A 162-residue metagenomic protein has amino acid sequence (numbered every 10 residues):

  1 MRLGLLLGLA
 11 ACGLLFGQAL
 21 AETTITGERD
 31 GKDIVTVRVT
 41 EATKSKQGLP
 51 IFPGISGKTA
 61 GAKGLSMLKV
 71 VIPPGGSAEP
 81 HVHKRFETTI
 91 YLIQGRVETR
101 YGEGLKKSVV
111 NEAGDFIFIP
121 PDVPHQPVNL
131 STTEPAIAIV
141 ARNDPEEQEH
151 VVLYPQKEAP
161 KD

Functional and structural regions predicted by a protein language model:
G4-F16: Bacterial N-terminal signal peptides
G17-S66, E79, E149-D162: A short, N-terminal "cap"/entry segment at the start of jelly-roll beta-barrel domains of the cupin/DSBH fold
I51, M67-V71, T89, S108 (+2 more regions): Conserved hydrophobic/aromatic beta-strand scaffold that supports enzyme active sites
A62-M67, R85-E87, T133: Extracytoplasmic
L68-H83: Conserved short histidine dyad/triad with adjacent acidic residue
S77, F86-A113: A short beta-strand-loop-beta hairpin characteristic of the jelly-roll/cupin
E79-P80, T99-R100, S108, I119 (+1 more regions): Short beta-strand His + acidic residue motifs that chelate non-heme Fe in jelly-roll/DSBH and cupin folds
E112-A113, P121-Q148: Ligand-binding loop in jelly-roll beta-barrel domains
